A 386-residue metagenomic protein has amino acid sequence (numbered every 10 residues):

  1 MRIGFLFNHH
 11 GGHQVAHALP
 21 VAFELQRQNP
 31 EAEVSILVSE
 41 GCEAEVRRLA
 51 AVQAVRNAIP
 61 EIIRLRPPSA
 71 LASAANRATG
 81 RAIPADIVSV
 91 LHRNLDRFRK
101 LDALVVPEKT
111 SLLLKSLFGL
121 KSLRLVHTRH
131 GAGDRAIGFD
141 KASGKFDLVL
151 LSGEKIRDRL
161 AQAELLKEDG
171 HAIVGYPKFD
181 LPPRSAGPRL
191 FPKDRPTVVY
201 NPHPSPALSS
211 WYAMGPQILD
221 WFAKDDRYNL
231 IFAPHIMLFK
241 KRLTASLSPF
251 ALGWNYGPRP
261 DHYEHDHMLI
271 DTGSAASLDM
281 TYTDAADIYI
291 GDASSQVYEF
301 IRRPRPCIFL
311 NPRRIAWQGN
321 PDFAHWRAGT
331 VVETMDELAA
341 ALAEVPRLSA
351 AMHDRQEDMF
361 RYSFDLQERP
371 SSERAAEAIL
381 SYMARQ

Functional and structural regions predicted by a protein language model:
M1-G12, V199-Y200, R313: Nucleotide-activated donor-dependent transferases that construct or modify glycoconjugates
L6-E24, S35-P183: Active-site and donor-binding regions of nucleotide-sugar-utilizing enzymes
V21-L25, W211-Y228: Short hydrophobic signal-anchor/transmembrane segments that target glycosyltransferases and glycosylation machinery
L123, I288, P304-I308: Structural loop-to-beta junction motif characteristic of Rossmann-like glycosyltransferase folds
K145-A213, I236-K240, D354-R355: A nucleotide-sugar donor-handling region in carbohydrate enzymes
E168, S295-S363: Catalytic binding pocket for nucleotide-activated donors in carbohydrate/polymer assembly enzymes
L247-S295: Donor nucleotide-activated moiety binding/catalytic core segment of transferases that use nucleotide-activated donors
E368-Q386: C-terminal alpha-helical cap of glycosyltransferases
